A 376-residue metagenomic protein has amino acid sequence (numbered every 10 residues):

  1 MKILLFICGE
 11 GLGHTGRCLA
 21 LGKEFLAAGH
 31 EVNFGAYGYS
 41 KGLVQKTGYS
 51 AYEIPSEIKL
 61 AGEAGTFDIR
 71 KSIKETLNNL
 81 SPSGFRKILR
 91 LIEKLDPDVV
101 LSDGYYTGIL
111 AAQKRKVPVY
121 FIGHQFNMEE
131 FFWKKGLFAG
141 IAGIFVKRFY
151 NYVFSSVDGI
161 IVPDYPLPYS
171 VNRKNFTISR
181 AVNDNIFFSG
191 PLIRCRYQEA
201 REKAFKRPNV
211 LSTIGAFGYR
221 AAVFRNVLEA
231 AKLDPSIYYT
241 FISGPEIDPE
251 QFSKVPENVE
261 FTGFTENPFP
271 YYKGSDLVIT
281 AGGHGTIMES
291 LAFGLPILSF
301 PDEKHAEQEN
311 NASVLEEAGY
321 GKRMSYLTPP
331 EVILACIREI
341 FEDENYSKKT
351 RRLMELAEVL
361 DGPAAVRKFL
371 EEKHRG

Functional and structural regions predicted by a protein language model:
I7-L19, G218-A221: A short, glycine/small-residue-rich beta-strand->loop->alpha-helix junction that serves as a flexible
G9, A27-A28, V32-L80: Conserved nucleotide-sugar phosphate-binding/catalytic loop shared by glycosyltransferases and other
T15-F25, S40: Short amphipathic alpha-helix
T66-T107: Conserved nucleotide-sugar donor-binding subdomain of glycosyltransferases
V99-D103, F269-N310: A donor-sugar binding/catalytic signature common to diverse glycosyltransferases and related nucleotide-sugar
A139-G218, I242-I247: A nucleotide-sugar donor-handling region in carbohydrate enzymes
P191-L277: Donor-nucleotide binding loops and adjacent catalytic segments primarily of GT-B fold Leloir glycosyltransferases
K322, L327-M354, L360, E372 (+1 more regions): Conserved donor-nucleotide binding/catalytic region of nucleotide-linked donor-dependent transferases
